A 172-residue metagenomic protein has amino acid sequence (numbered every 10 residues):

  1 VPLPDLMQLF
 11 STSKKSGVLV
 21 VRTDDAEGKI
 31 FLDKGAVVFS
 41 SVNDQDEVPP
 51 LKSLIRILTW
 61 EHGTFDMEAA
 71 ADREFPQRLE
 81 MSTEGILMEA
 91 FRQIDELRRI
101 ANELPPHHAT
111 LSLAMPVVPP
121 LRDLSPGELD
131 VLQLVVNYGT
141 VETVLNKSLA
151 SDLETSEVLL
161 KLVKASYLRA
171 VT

Functional and structural regions predicted by a protein language model:
V1-T172: Acidic, Ser/Thr/Pro-enriched low-complexity segments and adjacent helix/loop capping patches that create flexible
